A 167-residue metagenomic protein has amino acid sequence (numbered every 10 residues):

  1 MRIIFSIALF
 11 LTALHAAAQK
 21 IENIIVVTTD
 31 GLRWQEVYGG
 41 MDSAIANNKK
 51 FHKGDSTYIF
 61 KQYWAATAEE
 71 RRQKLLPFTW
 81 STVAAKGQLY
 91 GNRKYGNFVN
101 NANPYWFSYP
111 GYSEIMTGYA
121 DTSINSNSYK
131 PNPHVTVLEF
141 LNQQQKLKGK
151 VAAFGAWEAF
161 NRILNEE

Functional and structural regions predicted by a protein language model:
M1-I21: Bacterial Sec-dependent N-terminal signal peptides
I4, G31, W157-F160: Short, internal active-site loops enriched in acidic
I7-L11, A44, T122: A broad, structure-centric signal for solvent-exposed, well-ordered loop/edge residues that line or flank functional
T12, K20-T28, W106-F107, N142: Residue-level signal for the start and early helices of compact helical domains
L14, D42-S43, K130: Generic secondary-structure boundary signal with a strong preference for alpha-helix termini
L14, N47-N48, H52, P104 (+1 more regions): Alpha-helix boundary/interfacial micro-motifs
Q19-G87: Active-site-proximal N-terminal segment of extracellular/periplasmic enzymes that hydrolyze or transfer
Y63-E167: Active-site-proximal alpha/beta segments of enzymes that process anionic O-linked groups
